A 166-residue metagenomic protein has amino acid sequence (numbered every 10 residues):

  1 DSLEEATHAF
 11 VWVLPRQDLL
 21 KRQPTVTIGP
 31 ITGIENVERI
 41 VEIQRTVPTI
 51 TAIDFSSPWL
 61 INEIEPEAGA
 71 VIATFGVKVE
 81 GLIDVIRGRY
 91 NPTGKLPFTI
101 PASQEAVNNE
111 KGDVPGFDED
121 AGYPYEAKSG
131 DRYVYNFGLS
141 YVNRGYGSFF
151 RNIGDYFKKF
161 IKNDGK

Functional and structural regions predicted by a protein language model:
D1-K166: C-terminal non-catalytic regions of proteins with extracellular/luminal or membrane-system context
